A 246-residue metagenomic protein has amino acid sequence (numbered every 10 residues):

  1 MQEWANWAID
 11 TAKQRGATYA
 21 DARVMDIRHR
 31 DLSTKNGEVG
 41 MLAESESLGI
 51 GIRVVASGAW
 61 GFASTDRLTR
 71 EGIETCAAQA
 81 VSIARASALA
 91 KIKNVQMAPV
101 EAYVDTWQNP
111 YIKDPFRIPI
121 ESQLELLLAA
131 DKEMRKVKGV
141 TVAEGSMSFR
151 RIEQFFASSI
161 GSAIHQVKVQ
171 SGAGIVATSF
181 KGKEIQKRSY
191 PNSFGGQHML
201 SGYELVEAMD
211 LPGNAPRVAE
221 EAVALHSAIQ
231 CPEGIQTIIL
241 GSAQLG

Functional and structural regions predicted by a protein language model:
M1-G246: Active-site bordering "gate/hinge" segments that shape substrate access to catalytic or cofactor-binding pockets
